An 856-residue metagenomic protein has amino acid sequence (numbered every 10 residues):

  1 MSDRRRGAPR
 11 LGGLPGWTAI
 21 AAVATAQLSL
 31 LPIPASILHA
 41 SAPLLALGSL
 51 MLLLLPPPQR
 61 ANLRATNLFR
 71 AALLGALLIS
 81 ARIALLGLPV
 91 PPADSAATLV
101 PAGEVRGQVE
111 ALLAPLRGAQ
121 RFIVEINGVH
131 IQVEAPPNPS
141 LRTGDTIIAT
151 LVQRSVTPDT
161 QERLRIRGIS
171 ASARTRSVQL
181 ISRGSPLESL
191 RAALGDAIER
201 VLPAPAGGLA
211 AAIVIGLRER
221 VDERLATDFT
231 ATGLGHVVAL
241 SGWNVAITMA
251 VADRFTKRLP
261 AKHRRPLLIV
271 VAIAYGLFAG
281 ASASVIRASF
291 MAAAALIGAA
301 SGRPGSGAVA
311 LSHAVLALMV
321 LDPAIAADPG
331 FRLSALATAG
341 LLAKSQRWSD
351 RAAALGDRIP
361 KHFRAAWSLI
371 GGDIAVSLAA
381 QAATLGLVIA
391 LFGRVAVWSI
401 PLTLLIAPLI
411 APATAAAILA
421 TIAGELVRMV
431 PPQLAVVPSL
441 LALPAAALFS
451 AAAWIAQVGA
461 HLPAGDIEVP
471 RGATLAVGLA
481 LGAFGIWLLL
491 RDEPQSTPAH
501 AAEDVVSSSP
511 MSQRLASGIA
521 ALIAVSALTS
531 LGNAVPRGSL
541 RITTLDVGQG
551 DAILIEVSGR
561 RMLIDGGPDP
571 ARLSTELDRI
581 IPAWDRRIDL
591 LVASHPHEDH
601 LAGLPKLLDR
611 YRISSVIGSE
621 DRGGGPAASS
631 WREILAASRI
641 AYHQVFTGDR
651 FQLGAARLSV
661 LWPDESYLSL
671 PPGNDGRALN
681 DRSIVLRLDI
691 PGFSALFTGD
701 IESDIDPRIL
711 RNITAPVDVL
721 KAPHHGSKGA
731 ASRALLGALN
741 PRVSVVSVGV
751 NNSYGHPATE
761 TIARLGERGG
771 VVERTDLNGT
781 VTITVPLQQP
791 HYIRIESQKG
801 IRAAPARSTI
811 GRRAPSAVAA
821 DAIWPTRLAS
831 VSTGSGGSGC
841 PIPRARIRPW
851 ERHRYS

Functional and structural regions predicted by a protein language model:
S2-G16, I20-Q27, L31, I166-A288 (+6 more regions): Aromatic-rich juxtamembrane segments at the membrane interface
S2-L11, L63-A65, F69-H236, V469 (+10 more regions): Membrane-interface helix/helix-cap signal primarily in integral membrane proteins
L11-P57, D328-F331, A335, L441-P494: Membrane-embedded alpha-helical segments of integral membrane proteins
W17, T25, L47-G48, A76 (+9 more regions): Hydrophobic alpha-helical transmembrane segments in multi-pass membrane proteins
G107, L151, I213, S241 (+17 more regions): Divalent metal-coordination and catalytic microenvironments
S182-S185, L387-L405, I418-L481: Membrane-interface amphipathic/re-entrant loop segments adjacent to transmembrane helices in multi-pass membrane
A206-G207, R218, M319-A327, Q457-L490 (+6 more regions): Core dinuclear metal-dependent hydrolase active-site scaffold
R587-D599, D621, L720-H724: Metallo-beta-lactamase
